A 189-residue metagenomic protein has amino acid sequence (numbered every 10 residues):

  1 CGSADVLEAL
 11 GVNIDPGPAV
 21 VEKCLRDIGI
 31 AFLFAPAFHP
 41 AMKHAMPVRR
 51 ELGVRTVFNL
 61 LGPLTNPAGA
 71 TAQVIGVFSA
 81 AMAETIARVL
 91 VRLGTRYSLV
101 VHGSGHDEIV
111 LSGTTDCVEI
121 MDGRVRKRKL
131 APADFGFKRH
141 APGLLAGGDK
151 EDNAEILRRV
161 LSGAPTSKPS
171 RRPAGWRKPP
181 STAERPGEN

Functional and structural regions predicted by a protein language model:
C1-A4: Short, conserved phosphate-binding/catalytic loop or strand-edge motifs used in phosphoryl-/nucleotidyl-transfer
E8-D15, A19-N189: Glycine-rich anion-binding loops and their surrounding alpha/beta cores
